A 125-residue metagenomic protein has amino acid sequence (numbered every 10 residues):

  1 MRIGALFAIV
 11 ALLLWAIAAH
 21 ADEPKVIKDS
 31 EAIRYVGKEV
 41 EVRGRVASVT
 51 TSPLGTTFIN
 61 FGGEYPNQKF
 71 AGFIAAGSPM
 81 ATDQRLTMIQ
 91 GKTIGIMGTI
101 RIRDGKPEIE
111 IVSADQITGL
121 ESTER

Functional and structural regions predicted by a protein language model:
M1-F7: Bacterial N-terminal signal peptides that target proteins for export
F7-W15: Bacterial N-terminal signal peptides
I17-A21: Sec/Tat signal peptide C-region and signal peptidase I cleavage site
D22-R125: OB-fold single-stranded nucleic acid-binding module
